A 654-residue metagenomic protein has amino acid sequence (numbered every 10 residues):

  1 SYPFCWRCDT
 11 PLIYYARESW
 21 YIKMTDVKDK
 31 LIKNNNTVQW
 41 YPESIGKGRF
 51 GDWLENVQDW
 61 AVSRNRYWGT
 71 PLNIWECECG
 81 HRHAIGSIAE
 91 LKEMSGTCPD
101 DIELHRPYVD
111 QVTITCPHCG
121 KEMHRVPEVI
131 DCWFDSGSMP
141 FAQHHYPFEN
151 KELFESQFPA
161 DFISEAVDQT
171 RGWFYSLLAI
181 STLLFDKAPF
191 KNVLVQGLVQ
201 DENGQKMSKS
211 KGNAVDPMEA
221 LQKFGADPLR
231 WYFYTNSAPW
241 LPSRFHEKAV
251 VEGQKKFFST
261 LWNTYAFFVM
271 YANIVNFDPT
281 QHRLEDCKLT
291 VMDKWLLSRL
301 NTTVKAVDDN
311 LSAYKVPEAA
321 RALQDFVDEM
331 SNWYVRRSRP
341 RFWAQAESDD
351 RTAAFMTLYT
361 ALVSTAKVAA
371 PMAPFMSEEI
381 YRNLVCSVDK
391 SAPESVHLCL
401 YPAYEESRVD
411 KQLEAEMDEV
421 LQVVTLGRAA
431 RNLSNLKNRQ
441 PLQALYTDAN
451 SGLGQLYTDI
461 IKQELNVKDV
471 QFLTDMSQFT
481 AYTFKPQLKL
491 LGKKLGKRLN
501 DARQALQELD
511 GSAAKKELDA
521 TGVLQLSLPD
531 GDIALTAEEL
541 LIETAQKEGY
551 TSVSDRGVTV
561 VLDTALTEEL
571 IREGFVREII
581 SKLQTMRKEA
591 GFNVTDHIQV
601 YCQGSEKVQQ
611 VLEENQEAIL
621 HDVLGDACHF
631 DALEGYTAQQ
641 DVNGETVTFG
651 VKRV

Functional and structural regions predicted by a protein language model:
S1-E55: Active-site "lid/cap" and pocket-lining segments within catalytic core domains
L12-Y21, D131, S136-G137, F141: N-terminal beta-alpha "docking/capping" segments at the starts of catalytic domains in thioester/acy l-group-handling
T25-K47, S156-Q157, K305, V553-E569: Residues forming anionic-ligand binding surfaces in small-molecule and nucleic-acid pockets of primarily soluble enzymes
Y41-I45, P242-V250: Short, solvent-exposed helix-loop connector elements
D52, N56-F134, S138-P140, Y146 (+3 more regions): Feature 926 captures the class I aminoacyl-tRNA synthetase adenylation module centered on the KMSKS loop
Q157-D168: A short glycine/serine-rich beta->alpha loop
T235: Structured mid-domain segments that build the active-site/substrate or prosthetic-cofactor binding neighborhood
